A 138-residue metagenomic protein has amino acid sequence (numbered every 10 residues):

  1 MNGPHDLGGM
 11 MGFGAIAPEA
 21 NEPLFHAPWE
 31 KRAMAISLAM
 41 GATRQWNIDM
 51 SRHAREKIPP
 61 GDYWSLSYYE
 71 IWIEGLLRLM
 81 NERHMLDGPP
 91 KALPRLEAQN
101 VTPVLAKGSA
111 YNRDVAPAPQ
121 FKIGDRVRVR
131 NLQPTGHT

Functional and structural regions predicted by a protein language model:
M1-L96: N-terminal intrinsically disordered, low-complexity, charge/repeat-rich segments that act as generic
P89-T138: Mixed-charge, Lys/Arg-rich low-complexity intrinsically disordered regions
